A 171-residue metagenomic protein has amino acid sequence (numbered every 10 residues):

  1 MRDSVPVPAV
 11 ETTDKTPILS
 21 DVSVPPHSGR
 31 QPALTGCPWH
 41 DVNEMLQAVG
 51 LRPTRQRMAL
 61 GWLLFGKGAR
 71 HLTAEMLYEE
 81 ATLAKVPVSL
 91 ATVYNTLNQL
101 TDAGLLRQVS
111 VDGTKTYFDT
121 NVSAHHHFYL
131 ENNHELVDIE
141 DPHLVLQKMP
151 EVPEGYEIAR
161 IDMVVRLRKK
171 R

Functional and structural regions predicted by a protein language model:
M1-W39, P142-R171: C-terminal regulatory/oligomerization modules of transcriptional regulators
H27-A59: Short alpha-helical segments that sit at the start of domains
M45, W62-K67, E80: Short amphipathic alpha-helical elements of helix-turn-helix/winged-helix folds
L51, G66-R70, A84: Short helix-capping/hinge SLiMs at alpha-helix to coil transitions
T73-K85: DNA-recognition alpha helix
V93-A103: Basic amphipathic alpha-helical segments that dock to polyanions
A103-R171: Non-DNA-binding regulatory cores of transcription-related proteins, predominantly C-terminal effector-binding
